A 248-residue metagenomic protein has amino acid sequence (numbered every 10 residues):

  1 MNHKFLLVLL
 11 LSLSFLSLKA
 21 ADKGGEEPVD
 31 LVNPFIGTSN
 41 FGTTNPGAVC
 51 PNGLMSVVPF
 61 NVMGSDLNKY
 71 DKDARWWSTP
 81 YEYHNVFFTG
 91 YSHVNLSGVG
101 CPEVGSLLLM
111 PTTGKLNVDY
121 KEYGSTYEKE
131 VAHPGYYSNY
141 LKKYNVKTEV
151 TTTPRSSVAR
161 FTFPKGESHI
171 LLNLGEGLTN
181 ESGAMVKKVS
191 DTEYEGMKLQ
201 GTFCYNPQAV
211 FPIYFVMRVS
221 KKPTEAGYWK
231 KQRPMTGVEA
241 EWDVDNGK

Functional and structural regions predicted by a protein language model:
M1-D22: Bacterial Sec-dependent N-terminal signal peptides
A21-K248: Accessory carbohydrate-recognition regions in carbohydrate-active enzymes
